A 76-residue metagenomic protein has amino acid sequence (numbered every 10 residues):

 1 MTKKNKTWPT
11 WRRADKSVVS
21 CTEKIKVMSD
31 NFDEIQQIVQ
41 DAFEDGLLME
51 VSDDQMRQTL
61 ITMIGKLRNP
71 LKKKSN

Functional and structural regions predicted by a protein language model:
T2-Q40, K66, P70-K72: N-terminal acidic leader/helix
D41-K72: Short, charge-rich amphipathic interface segments used for partner binding and complex assembly
